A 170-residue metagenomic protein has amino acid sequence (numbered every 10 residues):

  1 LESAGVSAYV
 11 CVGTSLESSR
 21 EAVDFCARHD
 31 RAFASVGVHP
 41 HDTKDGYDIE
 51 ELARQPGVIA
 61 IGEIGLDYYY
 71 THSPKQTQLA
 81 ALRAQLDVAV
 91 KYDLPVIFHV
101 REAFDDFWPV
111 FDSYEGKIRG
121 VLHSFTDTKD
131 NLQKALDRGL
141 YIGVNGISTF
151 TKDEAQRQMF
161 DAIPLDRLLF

Functional and structural regions predicted by a protein language model:
L1-F170: Mid-domain alpha/beta scaffold segments of enzyme catalytic cores
